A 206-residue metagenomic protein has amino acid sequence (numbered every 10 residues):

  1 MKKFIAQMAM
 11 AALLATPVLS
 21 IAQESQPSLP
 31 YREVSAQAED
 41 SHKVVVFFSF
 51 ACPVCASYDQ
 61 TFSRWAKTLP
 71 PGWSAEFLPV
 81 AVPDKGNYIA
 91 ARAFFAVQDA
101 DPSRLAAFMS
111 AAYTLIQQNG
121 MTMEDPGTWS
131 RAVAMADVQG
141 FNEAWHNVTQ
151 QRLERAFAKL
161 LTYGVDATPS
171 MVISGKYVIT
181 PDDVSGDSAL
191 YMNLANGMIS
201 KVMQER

Functional and structural regions predicted by a protein language model:
K2-K85, T149-Q151, F157, L161-T162 (+2 more regions): Extracytoplasmic thiol/disulfide redox context detector
Q23-R32, F94-T114: Short N-terminal signal/transit or membrane-insertion segments and the immediately adjacent low-complexity/disordered
V46, S57, T61-R64, Y88-R92 (+7 more regions): Extracytoplasmic/secreted proteins, especially bacterial periplasmic and envelope-associated proteins
S49-A51, P79-D84, Q98-D99, T114-G120 (+2 more regions): Second-shell loop/turn segments in exported
A51, A66-L69, V97-D101, A112 (+4 more regions): Sec/Tat-exported extracytoplasmic proteins
P53-A56, D84-Y88, D99-S103, M123 (+2 more regions): Soluble non-cytosolic domains of exported or imported proteins
P71-F94, L105-A132: Structural microenvironment flanking redox-active thiols in thiol-disulfide oxidoreductases
M135-R206: C-terminal cap of thioredoxin/glutaredoxin-like
